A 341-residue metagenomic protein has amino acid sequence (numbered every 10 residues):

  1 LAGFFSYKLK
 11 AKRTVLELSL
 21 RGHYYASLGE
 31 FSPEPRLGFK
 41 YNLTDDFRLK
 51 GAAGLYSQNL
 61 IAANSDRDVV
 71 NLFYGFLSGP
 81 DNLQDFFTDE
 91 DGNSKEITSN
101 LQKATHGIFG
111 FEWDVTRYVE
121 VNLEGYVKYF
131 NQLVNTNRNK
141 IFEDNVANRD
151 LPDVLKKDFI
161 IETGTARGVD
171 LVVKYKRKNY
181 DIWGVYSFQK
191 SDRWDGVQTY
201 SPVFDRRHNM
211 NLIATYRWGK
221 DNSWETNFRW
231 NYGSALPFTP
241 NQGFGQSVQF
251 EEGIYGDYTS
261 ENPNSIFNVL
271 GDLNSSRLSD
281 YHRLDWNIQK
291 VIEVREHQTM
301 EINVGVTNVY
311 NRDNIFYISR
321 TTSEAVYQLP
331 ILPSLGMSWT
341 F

Functional and structural regions predicted by a protein language model:
L1, F31-P33, K103-G107, T163-R167 (+4 more regions): Residues that define the transmembrane beta-barrel architecture of outer-membrane proteins
L1-A26, E30-R36, L171-K190: Surface-exposed extracellular loop regions of Gram-negative outer-membrane beta-barrel proteins
G3-L9, L37-Y41, S99, F109-W113 (+7 more regions): Residues on the lipid-exposed face of transmembrane beta-strands in outer-membrane beta-barrel proteins
K10, Y126-Y129, I141, V146-F238: Gram-negative outer-membrane beta-barrel transporters
R13-L16, D46-L49, Y118-V121, N179-W183 (+3 more regions): Repeated loop/turn-to-beta-strand initiation elements of outer-membrane beta-barrel proteins
L18-G22, F39, G51-L55, N64 (+5 more regions): Transmembrane beta-barrel strands of outer-membrane/channel proteins
N42, L83-V154: Membrane-embedded beta-barrel scaffold of Gram-negative outer-membrane proteins
N231-N264, R277-D285, Q289-F341: C-terminal beta-signal and adjacent terminal beta-strands/loops of Gram-negative outer-membrane beta-barrel proteins
